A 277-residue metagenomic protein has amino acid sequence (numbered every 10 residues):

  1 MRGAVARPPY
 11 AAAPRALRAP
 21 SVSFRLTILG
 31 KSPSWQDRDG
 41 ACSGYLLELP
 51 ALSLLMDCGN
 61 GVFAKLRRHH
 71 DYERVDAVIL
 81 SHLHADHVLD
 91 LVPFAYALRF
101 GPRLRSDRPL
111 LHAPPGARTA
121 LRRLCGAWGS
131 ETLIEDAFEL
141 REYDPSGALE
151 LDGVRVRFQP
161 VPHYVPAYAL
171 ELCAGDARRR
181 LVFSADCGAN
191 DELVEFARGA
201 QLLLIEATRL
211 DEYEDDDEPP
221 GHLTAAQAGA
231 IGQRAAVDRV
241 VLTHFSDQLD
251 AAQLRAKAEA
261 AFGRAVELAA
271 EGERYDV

Functional and structural regions predicted by a protein language model:
M1-R18: Compositionally biased, low-complexity flexible segments
P20-H70, A167-A185, L202: Conserved beta-strand hairpin/beta-sheet module of binuclear metal-dependent hydrolase folds, prominently
P50, V75, R105, A177-R179 (+1 more regions): Short, surface-exposed connector motifs at secondary-structure boundaries
L55-G59, D76-L83, P114, L181-C187 (+3 more regions): Active-site neighborhood of phospho(di)ester-bond hydrolases with catalytic His/Asp-centered motifs
G61-H112: Active-site metal-binding motif and surrounding structural segment of the metallo-beta-lactamase
R108-L110, P114-A167: Metallo-beta-lactamase
E142-G199: Catalytic core of the metallo-beta-lactamase
A189-Y275: Cap/insert and terminal regions of metallo-dependent hydrolase folds
